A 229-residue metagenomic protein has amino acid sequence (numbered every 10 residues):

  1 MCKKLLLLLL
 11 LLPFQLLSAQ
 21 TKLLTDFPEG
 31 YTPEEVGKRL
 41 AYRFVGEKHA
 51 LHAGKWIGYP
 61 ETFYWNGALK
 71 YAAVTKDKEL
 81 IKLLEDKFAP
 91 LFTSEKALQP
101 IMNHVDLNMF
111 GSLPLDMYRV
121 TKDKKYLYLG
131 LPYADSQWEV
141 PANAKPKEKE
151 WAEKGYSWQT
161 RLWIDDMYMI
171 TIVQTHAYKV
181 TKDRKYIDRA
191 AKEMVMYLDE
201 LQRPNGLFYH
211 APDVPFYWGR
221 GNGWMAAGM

Functional and structural regions predicted by a protein language model:
M1-T21: Bacterial Sec-dependent N-terminal signal peptides
L16-G30, E34: Sec-dependent signal peptide cleavage junction
P33-L51, E79-P100, Y128-K149, R184-L207: Long, well-ordered core segments of solenoidal/helical folds
I57-A73, M102-R119, L162-Y178, W218-M229: Well-ordered alpha-helical segments within folded domains of soluble proteins
F88, E150-S157, F208-V214: Short linear capping/connector segments at secondary-structure termini
P100, H104-M169: Extracytoplasmic mature domains of secreted/periplasmic and thylakoid-lumen proteins
I164-M167, T175-M229: Extended ligand-binding clefts on enzyme/binding-domain cores
